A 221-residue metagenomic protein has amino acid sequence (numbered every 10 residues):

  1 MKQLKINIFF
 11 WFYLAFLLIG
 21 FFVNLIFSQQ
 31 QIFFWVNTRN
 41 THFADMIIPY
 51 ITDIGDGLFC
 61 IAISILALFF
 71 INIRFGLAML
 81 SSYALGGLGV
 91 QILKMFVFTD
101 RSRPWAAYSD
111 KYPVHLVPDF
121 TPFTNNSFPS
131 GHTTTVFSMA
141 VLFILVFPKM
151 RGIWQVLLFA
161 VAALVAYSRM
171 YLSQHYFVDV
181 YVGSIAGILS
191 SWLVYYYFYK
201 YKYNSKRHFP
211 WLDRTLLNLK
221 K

Functional and structural regions predicted by a protein language model:
M1-I63, K94-F120, K220-K221: N-terminal transmembrane-helix/juxtamembrane module of multi-pass inner/ER membrane proteins
I6-W11, S64-L93: Interfacial segments of alpha-helical transmembrane regions
L14-L17, M79, Y83-L88, V180 (+2 more regions): Alpha-helical transmembrane spans of integral membrane proteins, capturing the lipid-embedded, hydrophobic core of TM
I19-V23, A84-I92, A160-S173: Aromatic-anchored segments of alpha-helical transmembrane domains
F33, L68, V90-F98, I144 (+2 more regions): Membrane-water interface at transmembrane helix exits
F43-A44, N72-G76, K149-W154: Membrane-helix interface segments
T52-N72, H132-S138, F143: Hydrophobic alpha-helical transmembrane segments
Y112-K221: Membrane-embedded catalytic cores of phosphoryl/pyrophosphoryl-handling enzymes
